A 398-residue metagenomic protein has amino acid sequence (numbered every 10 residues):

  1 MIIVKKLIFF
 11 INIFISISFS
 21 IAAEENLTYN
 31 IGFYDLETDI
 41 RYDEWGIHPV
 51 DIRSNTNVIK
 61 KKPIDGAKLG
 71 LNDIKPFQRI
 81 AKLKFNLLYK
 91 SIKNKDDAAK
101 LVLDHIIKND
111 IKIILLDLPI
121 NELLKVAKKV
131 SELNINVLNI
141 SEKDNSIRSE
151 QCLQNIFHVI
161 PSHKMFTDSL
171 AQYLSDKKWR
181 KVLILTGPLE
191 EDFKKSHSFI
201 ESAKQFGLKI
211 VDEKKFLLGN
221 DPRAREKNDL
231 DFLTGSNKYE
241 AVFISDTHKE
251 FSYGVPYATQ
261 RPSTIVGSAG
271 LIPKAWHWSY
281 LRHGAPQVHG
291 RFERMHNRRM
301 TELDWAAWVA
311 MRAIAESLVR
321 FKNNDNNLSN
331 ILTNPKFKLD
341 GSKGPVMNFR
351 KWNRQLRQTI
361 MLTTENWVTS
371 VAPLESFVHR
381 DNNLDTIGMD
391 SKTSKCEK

Functional and structural regions predicted by a protein language model:
I2-I8: Bacterial N-terminal signal peptides that target proteins for export
L7, A22-K398: Extracytosolic ligand-binding ectodomains
I8-I17: Bacterial N-terminal signal peptides
